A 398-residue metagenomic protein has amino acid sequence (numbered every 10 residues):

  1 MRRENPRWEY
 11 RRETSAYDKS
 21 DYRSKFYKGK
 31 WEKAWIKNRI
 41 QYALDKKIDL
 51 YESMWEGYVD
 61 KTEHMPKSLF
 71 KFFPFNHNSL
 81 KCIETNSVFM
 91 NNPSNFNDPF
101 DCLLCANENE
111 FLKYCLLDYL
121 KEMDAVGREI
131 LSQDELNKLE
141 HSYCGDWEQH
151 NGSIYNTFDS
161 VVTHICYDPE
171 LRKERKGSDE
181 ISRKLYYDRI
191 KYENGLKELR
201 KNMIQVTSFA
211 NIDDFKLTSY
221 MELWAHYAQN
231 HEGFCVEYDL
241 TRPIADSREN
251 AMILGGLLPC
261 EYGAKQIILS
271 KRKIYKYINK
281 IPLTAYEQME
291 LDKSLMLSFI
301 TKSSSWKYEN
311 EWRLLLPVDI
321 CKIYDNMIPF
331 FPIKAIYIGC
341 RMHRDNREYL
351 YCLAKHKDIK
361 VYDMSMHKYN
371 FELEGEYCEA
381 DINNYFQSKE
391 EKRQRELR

Functional and structural regions predicted by a protein language model:
R2-R398: Partner-binding and oligomerization surfaces adjacent to conserved cores of proteins that assemble macromolecular
